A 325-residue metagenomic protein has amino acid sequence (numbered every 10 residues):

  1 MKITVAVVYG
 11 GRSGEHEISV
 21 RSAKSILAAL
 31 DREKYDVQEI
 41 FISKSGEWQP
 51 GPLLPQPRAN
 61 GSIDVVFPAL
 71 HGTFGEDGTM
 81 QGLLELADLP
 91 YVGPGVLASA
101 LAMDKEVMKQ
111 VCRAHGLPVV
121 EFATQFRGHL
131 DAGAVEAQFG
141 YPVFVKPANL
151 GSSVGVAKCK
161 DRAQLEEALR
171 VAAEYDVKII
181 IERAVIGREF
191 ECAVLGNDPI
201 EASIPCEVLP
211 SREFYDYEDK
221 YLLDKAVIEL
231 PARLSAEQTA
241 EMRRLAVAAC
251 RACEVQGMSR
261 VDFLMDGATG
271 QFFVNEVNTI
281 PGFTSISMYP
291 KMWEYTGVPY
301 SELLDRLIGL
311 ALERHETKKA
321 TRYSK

Functional and structural regions predicted by a protein language model:
M1-L97, L101-M103, V107-Q110, A114 (+2 more regions): ATP-binding N-terminal substructure of ATP-dependent carboxylate-amine bond-forming enzymes
K2-V8, N60, L101-G187: Active-site nucleotide/adenylate-binding loops and adjacent lid/helix of ATP-dependent enzymes
I3, G116, S235-K325: ATP-dependent carboxylate activation and anion-phosphoryl transfer catalytic cores that bind Mg-ATP to form
V37, P90-Y91, V119, V143 (+1 more regions): Hydrophobic beta-strand scaffold residues
Q38, I179, R183, F190 (+1 more regions): A short glycine-rich, hydrophobically flanked beta-strand micro-motif that places a catalytic Asp/Glu for divalent metal
Q125, V156-D161, V194-N197, D266 (+2 more regions): Short beta-strand-to-turn element immediately C-terminal to the catalytic PLP-Schiff-base lysine in fold type I
K160-R244, Q271-F273: Phosphate-binding site of ATP-dependent enzymes
